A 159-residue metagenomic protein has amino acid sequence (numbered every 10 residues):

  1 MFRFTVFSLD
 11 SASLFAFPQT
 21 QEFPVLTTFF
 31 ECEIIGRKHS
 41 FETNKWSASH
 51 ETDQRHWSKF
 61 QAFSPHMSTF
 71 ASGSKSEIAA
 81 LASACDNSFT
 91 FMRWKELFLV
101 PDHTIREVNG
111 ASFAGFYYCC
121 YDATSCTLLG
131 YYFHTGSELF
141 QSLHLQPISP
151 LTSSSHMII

Functional and structural regions predicted by a protein language model:
M1-W46, I78-A79, I158: N-terminal onset of structured domains
G36-I159: Domain-scale recognition of soluble eukaryotic interaction modules
